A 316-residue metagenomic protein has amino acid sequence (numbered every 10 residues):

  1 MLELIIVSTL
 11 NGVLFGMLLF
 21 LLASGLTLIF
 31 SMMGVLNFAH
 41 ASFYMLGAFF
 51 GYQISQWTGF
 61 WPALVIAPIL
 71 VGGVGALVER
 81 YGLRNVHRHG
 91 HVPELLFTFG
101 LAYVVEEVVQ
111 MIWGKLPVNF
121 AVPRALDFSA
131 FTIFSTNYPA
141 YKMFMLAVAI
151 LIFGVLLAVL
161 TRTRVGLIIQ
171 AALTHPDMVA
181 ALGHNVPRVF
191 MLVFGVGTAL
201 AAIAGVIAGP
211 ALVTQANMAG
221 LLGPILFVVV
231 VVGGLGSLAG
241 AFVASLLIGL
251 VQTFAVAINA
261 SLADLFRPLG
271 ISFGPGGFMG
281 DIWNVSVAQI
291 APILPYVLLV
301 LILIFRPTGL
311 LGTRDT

Functional and structural regions predicted by a protein language model:
L4-Q53, E79-P93, V230-A239: Single transmembrane alpha-helix segments in multi-pass membrane proteins
L10, M32-L77, Y81, V86 (+3 more regions): Membrane-embedded helix boundary and interhelical linker motif in transport proteins
F15-G16, T136-N217, L238-V243: Helix-loop-helix "hairpin" substructures at the membrane interface of multi-pass membrane proteins
L19, T58-I69, G195-A201, G205-V206 (+1 more regions): Transmembrane alpha-helical segments in multi-pass inner-membrane proteins
F38-A41, F60-L64, E94-L95, V118 (+3 more regions): Alpha-helical transmembrane segments and their helix-entry boundary regions
A48-Q53, P68-V74, F99-E107, V148-L157 (+3 more regions): Hydrophobic core segments of alpha-helical transmembrane domains in multi-pass membrane transport and ion-translocation
G59-L101, V108, V243-I248, Q252 (+1 more regions): Alpha-helical transmembrane segments within multi-pass membrane transporters and channels
N85-R162, V189, F254-P292, T308 (+1 more regions): Transmembrane helix-bundle core of multi-pass membrane transporters and related energy-transducing complexes
